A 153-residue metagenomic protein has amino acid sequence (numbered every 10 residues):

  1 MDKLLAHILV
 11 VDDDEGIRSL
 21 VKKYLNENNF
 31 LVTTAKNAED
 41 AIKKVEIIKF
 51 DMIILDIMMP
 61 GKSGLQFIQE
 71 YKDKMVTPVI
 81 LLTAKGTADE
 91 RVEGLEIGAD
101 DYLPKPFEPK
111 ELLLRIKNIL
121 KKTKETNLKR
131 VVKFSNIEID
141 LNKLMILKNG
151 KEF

Functional and structural regions predicted by a protein language model:
L4-H7, K117-F153: Short, Lys/Arg-enriched segments at the junction into DNA-binding effector domains of transcriptional regulators
D12, D56, T83: Active-site residues of response regulator receiver
S19-E27: Charged docking surfaces used in two-component/phosphorelay signaling
N29-K36, K44: Short hydrophobic/Thr-rich beta-strand motif most characteristic of the beta2 strand and flanking loop of CheY-like
N37, S63-Q66: Acidic catalytic/metal-coordinating carboxylates
I48-I54: Active-site beta3 strand of CheY-like receiver
M59: Receiver (REC) domain active-site loop signature in two-component systems and cognate sites in sensor histidine kinases
I68-Q69, D73, P78-K133: Basic, amphipathic DNA-recognition helix from helix-turn-helix-like DNA-binding domains
